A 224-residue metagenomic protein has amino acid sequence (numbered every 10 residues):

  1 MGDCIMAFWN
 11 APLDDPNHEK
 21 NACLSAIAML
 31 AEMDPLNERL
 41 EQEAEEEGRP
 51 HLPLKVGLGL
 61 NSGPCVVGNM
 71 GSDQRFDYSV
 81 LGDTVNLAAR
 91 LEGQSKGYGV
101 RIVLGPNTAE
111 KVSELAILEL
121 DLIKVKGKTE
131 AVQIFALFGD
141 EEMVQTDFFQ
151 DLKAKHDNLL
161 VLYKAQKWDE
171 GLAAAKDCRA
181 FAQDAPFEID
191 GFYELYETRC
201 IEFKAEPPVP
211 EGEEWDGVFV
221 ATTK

Functional and structural regions predicted by a protein language model:
M1-N21, P35-D83, N107-V112, K128-A136: Catalytic core of nucleotidyl cyclases, primarily class III adenylyl/guanylyl cyclases
K20-I27, A31: Amphipathic alpha-helical segments that line or abut small-molecule/effector binding pockets and mediate allosteric
M29-L36, C200: Hydrophobic alpha-helical packing residues
C65-V67, Q94-E170, A175-G212: Cytosolic regulatory/linker segments at or just downstream of nucleotide-handling modules in signal-transduction
V209-K224: Intrinsically disordered, low-complexity, charge-biased linker/tail regions
